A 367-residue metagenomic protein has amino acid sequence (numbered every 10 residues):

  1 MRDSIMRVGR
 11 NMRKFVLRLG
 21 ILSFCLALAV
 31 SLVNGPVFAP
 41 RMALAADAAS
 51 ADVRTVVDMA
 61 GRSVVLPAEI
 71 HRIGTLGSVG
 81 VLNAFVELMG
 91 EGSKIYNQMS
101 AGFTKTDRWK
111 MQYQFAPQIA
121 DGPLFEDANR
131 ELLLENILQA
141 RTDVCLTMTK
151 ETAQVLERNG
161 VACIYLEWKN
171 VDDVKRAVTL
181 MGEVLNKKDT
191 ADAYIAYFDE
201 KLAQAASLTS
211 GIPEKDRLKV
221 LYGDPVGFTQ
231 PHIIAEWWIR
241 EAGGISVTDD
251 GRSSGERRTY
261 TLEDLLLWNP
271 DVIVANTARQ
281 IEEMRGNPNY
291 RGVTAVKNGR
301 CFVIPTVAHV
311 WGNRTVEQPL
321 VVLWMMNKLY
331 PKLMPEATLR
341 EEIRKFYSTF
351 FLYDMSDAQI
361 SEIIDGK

Functional and structural regions predicted by a protein language model:
V8-F24, S31-A84, D189-L221, M334-K367: Bacterial Sec-exported substrate-binding components of ABC uptake systems
M59-G61, I119-E135, R252-L262: Short helix-initiation/N-cap motifs at beta->coil->alpha
G74-A140, V144, G244-V247: A short, structured surface patch at a secondary-structure boundary
N97-S100, T147-T149, Y165-N170, V184 (+5 more regions): Short beta-strand->loop
E131-R141, R158-N159, F198, T259-N269: Short helices/loops that flank or line small-molecule/ion binding pockets
K175-L185, D189-D192, S207-I212, F228 (+1 more regions): Structured C-terminal subdomain patch of bacterial secreted/periplasmic proteins
H232-E256: Alpha-helical, coiled-coil/dimerization segments enriched in small aliphatic residues
T248, G255-Q280: Ligand-binding pocket segment of bilobal, Venus flytrap-like solute-binding proteins
